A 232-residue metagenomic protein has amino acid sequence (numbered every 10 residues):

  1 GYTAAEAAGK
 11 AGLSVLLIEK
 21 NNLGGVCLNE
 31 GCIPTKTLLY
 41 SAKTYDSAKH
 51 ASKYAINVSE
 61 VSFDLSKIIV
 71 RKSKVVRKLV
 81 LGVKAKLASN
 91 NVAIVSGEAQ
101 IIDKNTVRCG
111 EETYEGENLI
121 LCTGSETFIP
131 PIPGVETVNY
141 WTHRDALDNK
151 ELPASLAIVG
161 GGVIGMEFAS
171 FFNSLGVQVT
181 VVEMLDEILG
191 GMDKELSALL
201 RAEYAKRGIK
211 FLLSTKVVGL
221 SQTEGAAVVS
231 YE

Functional and structural regions predicted by a protein language model:
G1, G24, I164: Hydrophobic/small residue at the entry helix of a nucleotide-binding pocket
E6-L13, I18-L152, T180, L185-L189 (+3 more regions): Glycine-rich flavin
G12, G160, G208: Active-site-proximal glycine-rich helix-loop-beta segment
V92-A93, I209-K210, T215: Short, conserved active-site loop motifs that form the nucleotide-linked donor/cofactor pocket
K150-E187, G191-M192: Rossmann-like NAD(P)H-binding beta-loop-alpha module
V177, A205, I209-K210: Conserved acetyl-CoA-binding loop of GNAT-fold acetyltransferases
